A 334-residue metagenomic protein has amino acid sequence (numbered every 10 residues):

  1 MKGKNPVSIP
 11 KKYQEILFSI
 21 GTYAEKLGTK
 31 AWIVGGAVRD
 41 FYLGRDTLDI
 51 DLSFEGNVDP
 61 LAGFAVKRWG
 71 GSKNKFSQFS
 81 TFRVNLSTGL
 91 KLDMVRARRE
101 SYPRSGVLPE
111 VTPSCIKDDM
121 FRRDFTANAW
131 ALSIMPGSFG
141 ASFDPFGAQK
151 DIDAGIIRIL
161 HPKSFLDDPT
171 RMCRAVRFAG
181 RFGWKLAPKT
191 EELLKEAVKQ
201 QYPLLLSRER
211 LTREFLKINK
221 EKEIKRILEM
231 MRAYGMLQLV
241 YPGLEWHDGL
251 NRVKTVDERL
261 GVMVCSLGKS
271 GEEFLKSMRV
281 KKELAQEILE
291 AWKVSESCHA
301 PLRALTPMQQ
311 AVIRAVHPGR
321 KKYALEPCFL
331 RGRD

Functional and structural regions predicted by a protein language model:
M1-D334: Catalytic cores of the polymerase beta-like nucleotidyltransferase superfamily and closely associated nucleotide
